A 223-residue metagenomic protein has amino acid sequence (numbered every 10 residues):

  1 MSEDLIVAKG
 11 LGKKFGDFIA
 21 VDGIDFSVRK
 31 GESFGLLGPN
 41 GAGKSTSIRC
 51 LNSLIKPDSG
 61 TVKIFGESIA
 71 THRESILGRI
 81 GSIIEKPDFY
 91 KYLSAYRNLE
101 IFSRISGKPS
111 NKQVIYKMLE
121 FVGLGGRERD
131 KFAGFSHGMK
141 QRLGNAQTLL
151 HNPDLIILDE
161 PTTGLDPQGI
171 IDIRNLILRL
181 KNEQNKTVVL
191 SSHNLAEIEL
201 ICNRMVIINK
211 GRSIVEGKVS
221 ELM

Functional and structural regions predicted by a protein language model:
E3-I6, K13-N209, S213-V215: ABC transporter nucleotide-binding domains
S220-M223: Short acidic-hydrophobic catalytic motif
